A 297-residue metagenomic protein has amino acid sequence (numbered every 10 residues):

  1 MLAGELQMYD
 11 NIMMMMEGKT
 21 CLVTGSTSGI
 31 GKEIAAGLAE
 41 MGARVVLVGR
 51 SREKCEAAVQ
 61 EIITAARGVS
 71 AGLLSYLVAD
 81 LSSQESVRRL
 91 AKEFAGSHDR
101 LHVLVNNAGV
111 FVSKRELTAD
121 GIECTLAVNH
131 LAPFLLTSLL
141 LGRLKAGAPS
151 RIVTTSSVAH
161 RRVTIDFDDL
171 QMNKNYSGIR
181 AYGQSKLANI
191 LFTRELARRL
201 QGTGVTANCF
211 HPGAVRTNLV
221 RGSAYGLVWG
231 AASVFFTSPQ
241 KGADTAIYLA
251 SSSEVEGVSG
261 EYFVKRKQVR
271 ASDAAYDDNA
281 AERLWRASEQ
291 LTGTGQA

Functional and structural regions predicted by a protein language model:
L2-R221, L291-G295: Rossmann-fold NAD(P)H-dependent dehydrogenase/reductase core
M13, E123, D168, V228-W229 (+3 more regions): Generic detector of well-ordered alpha-helical segments enriched in charged/polar residues, highlighting helical
D168-Y176, S223-A231, R266-V269: Short glycine/proline- and charge-enriched loop/turn segments that cap or connect secondary-structure elements
S185, C209, G230-R270, Y276-E282 (+1 more regions): C-terminal helical subdomain
Q201, A224, S251-E254: Hydrophobic alpha-helix feature that most strongly marks membrane-spanning transmembrane helices and their immediate
R221-G222, A274-A275: Short glycine/threonine-rich loop-to-helix capping motif typified by GTGT followed within a few residues by an Asp-Pro
